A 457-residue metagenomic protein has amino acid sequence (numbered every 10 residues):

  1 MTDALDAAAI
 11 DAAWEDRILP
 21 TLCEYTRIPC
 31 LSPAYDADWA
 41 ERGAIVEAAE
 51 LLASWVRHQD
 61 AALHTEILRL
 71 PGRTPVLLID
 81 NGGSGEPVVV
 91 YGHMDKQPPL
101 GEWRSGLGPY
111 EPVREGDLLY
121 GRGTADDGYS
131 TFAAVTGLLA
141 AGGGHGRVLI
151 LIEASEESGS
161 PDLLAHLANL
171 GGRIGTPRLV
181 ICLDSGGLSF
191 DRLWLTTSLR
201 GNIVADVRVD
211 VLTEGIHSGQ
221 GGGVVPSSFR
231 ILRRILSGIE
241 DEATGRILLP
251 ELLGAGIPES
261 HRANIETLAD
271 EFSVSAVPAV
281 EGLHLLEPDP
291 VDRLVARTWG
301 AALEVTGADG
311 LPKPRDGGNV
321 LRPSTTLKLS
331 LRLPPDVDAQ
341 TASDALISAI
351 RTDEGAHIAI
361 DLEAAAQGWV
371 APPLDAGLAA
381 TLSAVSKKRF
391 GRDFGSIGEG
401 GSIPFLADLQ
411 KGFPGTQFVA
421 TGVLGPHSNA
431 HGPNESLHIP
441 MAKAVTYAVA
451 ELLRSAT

Functional and structural regions predicted by a protein language model:
T2-E102, S324: N-terminal helical capping/dimerization or prosegment-like subdomains of hydrolases acting on amide or phosphate bonds
A49, S189-F190, I247-S324, P335-A345 (+2 more regions): An extended, acidic, His-containing surface patch that forms the Zn2+-binding/catalytic region of metallohydrolases
G85-I152, G175, A444: Active-site metal-coordination/substrate-binding segment of hydrolases, especially metallo-dependent peptidases
D95, I239, A243-T244, S348-H357: A common structural junction motif
A125, T213-G215, L331-A339: A generic structural motif
H145-P226: Histidine/acidic-residue-rich, glycine-tolerant segments that coordinate divalent metal ions
L212, I216-A276: Polar, glycine-rich mid-to-C-terminal structural blocks that act as macromolecule-binding/assembly scaffolds
